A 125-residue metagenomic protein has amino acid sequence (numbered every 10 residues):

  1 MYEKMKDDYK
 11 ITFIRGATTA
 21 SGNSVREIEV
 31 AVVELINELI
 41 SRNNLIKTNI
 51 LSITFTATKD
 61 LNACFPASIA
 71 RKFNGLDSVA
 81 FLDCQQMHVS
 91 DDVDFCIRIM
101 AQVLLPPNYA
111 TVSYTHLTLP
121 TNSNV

Functional and structural regions predicted by a protein language model:
Y2-V25, Y109-Y114: Condensing-enzyme catalytic core mediating Claisen C-C bond formation in acyl metabolism
I14-A17, L51-T58, M100: Short glycine-rich or small-residue beta-strand-to-loop segments that form or flank ligand, phosphate, metal/Fe-S
E27-N43: Short, well-ordered amphipathic alpha-helical segments that serve as non-catalytic structural scaffolds within diverse
T48-T54, F81-D83: Beta-strand segments within the central parallel beta-sheet cores of soluble alpha/beta enzyme folds
T58-K72: Short glycine/threonine-rich loop-to-helix capping motif typified by GTGT followed within a few residues by an Asp-Pro
D77-V93: Short, conserved loop-to-beta-strand elements that form functional interface hotspots
I97-Y109: A polyampholytic, Gly/Pro-enriched intrinsically disordered region
T115-T121: Conserved small/polar residues in nucleotide/adenosyl-binding loops
